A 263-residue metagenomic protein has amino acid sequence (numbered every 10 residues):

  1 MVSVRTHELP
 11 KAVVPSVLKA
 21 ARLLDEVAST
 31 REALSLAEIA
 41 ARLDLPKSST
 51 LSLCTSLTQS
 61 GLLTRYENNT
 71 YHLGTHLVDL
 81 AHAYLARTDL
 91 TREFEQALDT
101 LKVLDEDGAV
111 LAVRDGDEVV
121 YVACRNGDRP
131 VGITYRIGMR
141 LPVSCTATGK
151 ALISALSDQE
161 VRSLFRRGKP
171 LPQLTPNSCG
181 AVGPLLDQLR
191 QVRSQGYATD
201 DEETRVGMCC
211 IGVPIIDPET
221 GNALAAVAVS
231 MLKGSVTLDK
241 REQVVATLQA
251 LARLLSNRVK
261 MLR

Functional and structural regions predicted by a protein language model:
V2-R87, T91-R92, R253-M261: N-terminal helix-turn-helix
S3, P130-T204: Short, solvent-exposed recognition segments
V13-V17, G74, R87, T91 (+7 more regions): Short, structured helix-loop boundary elements
L63-T64, L111-A112, I215: A structural signal for short hydrophobic beta-strand segments in well-ordered beta-sheet cores
E67, D115, D217: A cytosolic small-molecule/anion-sensing beta-strand core signal
Y84-P130, A155-D158, Q188: All-alpha effector-binding/dimerization core of bacterial HTH-type transcriptional repressors
S163, G168-P170, A252-R263: Cysteine/selenocysteine-centered motifs that mediate thiol-based redox chemistry or coordinate metal-sulfur cofactors
N177-R253: Extended hydrophobic
